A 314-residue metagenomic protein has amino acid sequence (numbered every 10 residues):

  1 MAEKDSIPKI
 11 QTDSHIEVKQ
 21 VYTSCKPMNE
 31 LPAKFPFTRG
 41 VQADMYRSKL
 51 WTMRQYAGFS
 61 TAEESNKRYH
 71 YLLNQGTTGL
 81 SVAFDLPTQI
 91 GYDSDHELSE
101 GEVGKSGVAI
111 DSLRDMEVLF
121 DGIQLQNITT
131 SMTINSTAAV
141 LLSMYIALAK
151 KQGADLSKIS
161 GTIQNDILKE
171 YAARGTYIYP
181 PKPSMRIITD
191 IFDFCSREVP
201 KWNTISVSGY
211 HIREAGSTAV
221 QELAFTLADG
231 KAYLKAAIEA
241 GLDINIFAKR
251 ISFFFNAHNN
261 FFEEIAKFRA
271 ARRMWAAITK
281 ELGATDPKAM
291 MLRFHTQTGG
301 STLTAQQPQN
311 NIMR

Functional and structural regions predicted by a protein language model:
M1-H258, E263-E264, L282-Q297: Catalytic alpha/beta active-site cores
M1-K4, Q309-R314: Short, hydrophobic/aliphatic alpha-helical segments
V140, A270, N311: Charged, alpha-helix-enriched surfaces in structured cytosolic catalytic cores of large nucleotide-utilizing machines
E264-R272, A276: Extended amphipathic alpha-helical segments enriched in small hydrophobics
A276, G299-N311: Flexible, glycine/threonine-enriched loop-and-boundary segments that flank and lead into catalytic domains of large
T279: Short catalytic/binding micro-motifs of nucleotide second-messenger systems
